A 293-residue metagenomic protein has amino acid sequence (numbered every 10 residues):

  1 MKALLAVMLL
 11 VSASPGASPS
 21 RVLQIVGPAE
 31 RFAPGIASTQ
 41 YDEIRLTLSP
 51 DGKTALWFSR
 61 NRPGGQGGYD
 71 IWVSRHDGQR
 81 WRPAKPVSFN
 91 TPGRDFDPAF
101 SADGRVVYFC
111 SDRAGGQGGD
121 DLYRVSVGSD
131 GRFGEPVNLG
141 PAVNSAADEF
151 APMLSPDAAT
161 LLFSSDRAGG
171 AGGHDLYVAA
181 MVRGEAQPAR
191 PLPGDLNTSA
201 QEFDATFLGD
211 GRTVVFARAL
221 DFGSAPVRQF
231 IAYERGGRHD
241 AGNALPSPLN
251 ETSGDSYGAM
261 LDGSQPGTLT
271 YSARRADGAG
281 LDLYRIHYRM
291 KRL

Functional and structural regions predicted by a protein language model:
A3-S12: Sec-dependent N-terminal signal peptides
A17-L293: Short, conserved micro-motifs composed of acidic
